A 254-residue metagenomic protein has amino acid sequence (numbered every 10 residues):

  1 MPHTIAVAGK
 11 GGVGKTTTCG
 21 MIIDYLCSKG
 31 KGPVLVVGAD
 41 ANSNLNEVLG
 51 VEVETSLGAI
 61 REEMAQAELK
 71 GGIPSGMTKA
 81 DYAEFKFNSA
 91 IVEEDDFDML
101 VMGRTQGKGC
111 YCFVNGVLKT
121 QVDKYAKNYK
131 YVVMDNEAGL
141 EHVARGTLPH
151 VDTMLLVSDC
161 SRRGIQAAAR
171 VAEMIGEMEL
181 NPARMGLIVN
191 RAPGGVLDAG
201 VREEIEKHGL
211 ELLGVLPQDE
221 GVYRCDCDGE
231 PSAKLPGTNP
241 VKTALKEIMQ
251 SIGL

Functional and structural regions predicted by a protein language model:
H3-A41: Walker A/P-loop phosphate-binding motif and the immediately C-terminal alpha-helix
T4-A6, P33-L35, M99, Y131-V133 (+1 more regions): Residue-level preference for the first positions of well-ordered beta-strands
C27-D95: N-terminal phosphate/diphosphate-binding loop that engages ATP/GTP or pyrophosphate donors across diverse enzyme folds
A39-N42, R191-P193, D219: Residues in the short beta-alpha loop(s) of Rossmann-like NAD(P)-binding domains
K79-S89, E93-E94, D98-M134: Cytosolic-facing regulatory segments adjacent to core modules
F113-V215, R224: Conserved catalytic-core segment of NTP-binding enzymes
D228-N239: C-terminal boundary of histidine-terminating zinc-finger modules
A244-L254: C-terminal alpha-helix
